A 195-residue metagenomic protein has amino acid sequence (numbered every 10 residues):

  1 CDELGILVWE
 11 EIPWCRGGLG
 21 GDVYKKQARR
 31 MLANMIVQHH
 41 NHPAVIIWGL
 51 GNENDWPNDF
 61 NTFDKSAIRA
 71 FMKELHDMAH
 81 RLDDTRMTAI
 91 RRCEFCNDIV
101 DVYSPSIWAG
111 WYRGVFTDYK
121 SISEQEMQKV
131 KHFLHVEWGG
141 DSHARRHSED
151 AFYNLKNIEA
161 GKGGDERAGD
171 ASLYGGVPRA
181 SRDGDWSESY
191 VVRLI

Functional and structural regions predicted by a protein language model:
D2-I195: Substrate-binding/catalytic cleft of secreted carbohydrate-active enzymes, primarily glycoside hydrolases
